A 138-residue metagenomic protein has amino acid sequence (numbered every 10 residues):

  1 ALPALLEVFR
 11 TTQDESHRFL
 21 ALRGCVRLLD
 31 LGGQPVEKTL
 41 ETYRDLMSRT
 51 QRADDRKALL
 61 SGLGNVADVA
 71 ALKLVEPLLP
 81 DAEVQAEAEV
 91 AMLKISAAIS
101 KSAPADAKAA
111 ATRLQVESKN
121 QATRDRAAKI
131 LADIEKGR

Functional and structural regions predicted by a protein language model:
A1-T11, G33-M47, R56-K57, A67-L79 (+2 more regions): Amphipathic alpha-helical scaffolding segments comprising HEAT/armadillo-like alpha-solenoid repeats
V8, G24-R27, L31, G62-N65 (+5 more regions): Core register positions within helices of long alpha-helical scaffolds
Q13-D14, Q51-R52, P80-V84, K119-N120: Short inter-helical turns and helix N-cap capping residues of alpha-solenoid HEAT/ARM repeat scaffolds
V26-L28, L46, L79, A88: Conserved short hydrophobic patches within well-ordered secondary structure
E76-A97: Ankyrin-repeat and related helical/solenoid repeat scaffolds used for protein-protein interactions
